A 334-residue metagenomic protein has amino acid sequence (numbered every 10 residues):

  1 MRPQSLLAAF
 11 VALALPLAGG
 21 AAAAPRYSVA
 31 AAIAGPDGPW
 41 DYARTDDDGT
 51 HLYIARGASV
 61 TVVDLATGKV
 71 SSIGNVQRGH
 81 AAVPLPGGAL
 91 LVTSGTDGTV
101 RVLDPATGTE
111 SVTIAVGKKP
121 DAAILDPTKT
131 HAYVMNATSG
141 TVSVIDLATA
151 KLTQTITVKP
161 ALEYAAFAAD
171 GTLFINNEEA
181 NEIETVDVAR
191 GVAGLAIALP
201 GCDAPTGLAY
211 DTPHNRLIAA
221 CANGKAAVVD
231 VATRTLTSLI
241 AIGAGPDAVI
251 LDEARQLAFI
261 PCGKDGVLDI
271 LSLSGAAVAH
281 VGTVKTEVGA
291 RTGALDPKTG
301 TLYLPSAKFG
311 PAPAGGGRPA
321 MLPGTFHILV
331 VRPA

Functional and structural regions predicted by a protein language model:
M1-A8: Bacterial N-terminal signal peptides that target proteins for export
P3, A18-G19: Oligomerization/assembly interface segments of phage tail-like spikes and tubes
A8-P16: Bacterial N-terminal signal peptides
G19-A334: Predominantly soluble domains enriched in secretory-pathway, periplasmic, or organellar proteins
